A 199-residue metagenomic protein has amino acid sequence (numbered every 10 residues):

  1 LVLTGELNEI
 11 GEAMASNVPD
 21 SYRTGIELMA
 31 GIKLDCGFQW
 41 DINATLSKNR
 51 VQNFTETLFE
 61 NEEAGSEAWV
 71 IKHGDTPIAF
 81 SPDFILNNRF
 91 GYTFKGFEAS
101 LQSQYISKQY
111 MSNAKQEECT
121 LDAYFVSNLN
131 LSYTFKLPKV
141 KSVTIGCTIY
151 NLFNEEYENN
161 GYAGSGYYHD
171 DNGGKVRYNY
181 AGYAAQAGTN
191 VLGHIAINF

Functional and structural regions predicted by a protein language model:
V2: Extracytosolic and intramembrane catalytic regions of membrane-associated proteins in envelope/secretory systems
G5-N113: Gram-negative outer-membrane beta-barrel transporters
A15-D20, E117-A123, G182: Outer-membrane beta-barrel proteins
C36-F38, F84, K95-F97, F125-S127 (+2 more regions): Outer-envelope beta-barrel architecture signal
Y105-M111, Y133-F199: C-terminal beta-signal and adjacent terminal beta-strands/loops of Gram-negative outer-membrane beta-barrel proteins
